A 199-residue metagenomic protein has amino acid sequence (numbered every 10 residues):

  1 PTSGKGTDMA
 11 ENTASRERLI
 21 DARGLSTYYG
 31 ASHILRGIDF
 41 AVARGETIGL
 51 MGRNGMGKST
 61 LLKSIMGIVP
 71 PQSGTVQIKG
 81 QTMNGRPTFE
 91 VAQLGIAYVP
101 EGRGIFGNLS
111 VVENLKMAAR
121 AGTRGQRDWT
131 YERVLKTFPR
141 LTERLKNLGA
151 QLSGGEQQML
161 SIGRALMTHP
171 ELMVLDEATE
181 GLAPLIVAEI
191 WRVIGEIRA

Functional and structural regions predicted by a protein language model:
G30, I48, R86, L109-W129 (+2 more regions): ABC-type ATPase nucleotide-binding domains, specifically the catalytic core motifs of the NBD
M51-R53: The feature captures the beta-strand-to-loop junction immediately N-terminal to the Walker
M66: Helix-to-loop junction immediately C-terminal to a conserved catalytic motif
G74-M83, L94, R127-Y131: Conserved ABC transporter NBD signature motif
L109, L152, A165-L166: ABC ATPase signature
L148-L152, E156: Conserved ABC ATPase signature
M167-E171: A short, proline-enriched helix->beta-strand linker immediately N-terminal to the Walker B motif in ABC-type P-loop
